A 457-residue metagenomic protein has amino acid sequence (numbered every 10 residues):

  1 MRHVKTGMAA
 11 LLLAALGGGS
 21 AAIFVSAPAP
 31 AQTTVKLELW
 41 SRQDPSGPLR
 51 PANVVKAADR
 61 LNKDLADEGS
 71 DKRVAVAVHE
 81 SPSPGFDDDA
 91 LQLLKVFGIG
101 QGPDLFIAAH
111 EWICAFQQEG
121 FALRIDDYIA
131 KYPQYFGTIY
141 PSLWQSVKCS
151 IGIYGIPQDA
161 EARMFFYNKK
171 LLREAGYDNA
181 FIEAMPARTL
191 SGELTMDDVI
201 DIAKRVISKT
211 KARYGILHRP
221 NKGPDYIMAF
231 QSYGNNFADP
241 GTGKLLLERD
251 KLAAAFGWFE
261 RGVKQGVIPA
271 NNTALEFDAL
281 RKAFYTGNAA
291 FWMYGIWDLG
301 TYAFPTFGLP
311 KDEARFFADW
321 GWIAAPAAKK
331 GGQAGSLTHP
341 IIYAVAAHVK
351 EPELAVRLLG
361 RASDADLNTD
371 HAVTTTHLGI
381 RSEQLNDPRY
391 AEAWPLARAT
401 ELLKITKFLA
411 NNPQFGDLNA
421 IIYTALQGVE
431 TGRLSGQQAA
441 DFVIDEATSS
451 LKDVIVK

Functional and structural regions predicted by a protein language model:
K5, A14-Q118, A130-P133, A175 (+5 more regions): Conserved N-terminal structural module of periplasmic/extracytoplasmic solute-binding proteins
T33, G69, L171, A175 (+4 more regions): Extracytoplasmic/periplasmic substrate-recognition and gating elements
K95, P103-D104, Q134-L172, Y214 (+2 more regions): A structural signal for short loop-to-beta-strand junctions that line the ligand-binding cleft of periplasmic/secreted
A108-M164, D197-D198, F317-P326, R389 (+1 more regions): Hinge/lid segment of periplasmic solute-binding proteins
D126-I139, F181-S191, N235-A255, F304-R315 (+2 more regions): Short, solvent-exposed loop/beta-turn-alpha elements that line the ligand-binding surface or hinge of extracytoplasmic
S150-D159, R163-F165, S191-L245, K251 (+1 more regions): Extracytoplasmic/periplasmic solute-binding protein
D198-R205, G241-F277, G321, A325 (+1 more regions): Glycine-centered hinge/linker elements that transmit conformational signals in sensory and ligand-binding systems
A318-A327, A372-G428, D453-K457: Long, aromatic- and glycine/proline-rich binding clefts that accommodate carbohydrate-like moieties
